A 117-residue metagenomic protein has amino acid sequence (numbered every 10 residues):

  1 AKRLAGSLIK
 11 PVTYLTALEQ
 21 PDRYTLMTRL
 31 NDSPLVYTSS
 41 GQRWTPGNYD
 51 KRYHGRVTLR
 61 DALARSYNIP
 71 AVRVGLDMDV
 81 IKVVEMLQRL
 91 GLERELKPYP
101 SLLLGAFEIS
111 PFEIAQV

Functional and structural regions predicted by a protein language model:
A1, N68-I69, K97-L102: Glycine- and acidic
A1-G6, L103-F107: Alpha-helix N-cap/helix-initiation motif
K2-L30, A62, V117: Active-site SXXK
G6-P11, R56, N68, P111-A115: Short alpha-helical patches at coil-to-helix transitions and adjacent helical residues in well-structured domains
L15, K82, M86: Alpha-helical segment that forms one wall of the substrate-binding/catalytic cleft in peptidoglycan-active domains
R23-V83: Conserved catalytic neighborhood of penicillin-recognizing serine enzymes
R89-V117: Active-site-proximal helix/loop microenvironment of the serine DD-peptidase/beta-lactamase transpeptidase fold
